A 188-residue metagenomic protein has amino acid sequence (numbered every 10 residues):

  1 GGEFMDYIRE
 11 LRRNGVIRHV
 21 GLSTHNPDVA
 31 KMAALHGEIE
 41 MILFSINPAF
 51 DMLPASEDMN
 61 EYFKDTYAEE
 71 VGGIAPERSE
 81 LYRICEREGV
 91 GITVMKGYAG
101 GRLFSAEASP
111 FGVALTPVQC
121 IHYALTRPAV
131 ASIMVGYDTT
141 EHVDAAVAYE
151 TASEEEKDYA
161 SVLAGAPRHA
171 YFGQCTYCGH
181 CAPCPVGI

Functional and structural regions predicted by a protein language model:
G1-P183, G187-I188: Beta/alpha (TIM)-barrel catalytic core signal, keyed to glycine-rich beta->alpha loops juxtaposed to Asp/Glu that bind
